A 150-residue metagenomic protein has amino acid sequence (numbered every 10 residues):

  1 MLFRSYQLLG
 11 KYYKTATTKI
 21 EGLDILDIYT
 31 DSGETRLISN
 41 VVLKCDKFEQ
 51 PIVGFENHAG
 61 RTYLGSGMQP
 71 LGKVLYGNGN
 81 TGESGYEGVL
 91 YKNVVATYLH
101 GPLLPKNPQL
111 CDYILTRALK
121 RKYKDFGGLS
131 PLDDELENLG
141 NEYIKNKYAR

Functional and structural regions predicted by a protein language model:
M1-E49: Cysteine-nucleophile active-site neighborhood
G33-R150: Amide-donor transfer/coupling interface in amidating biosynthetic enzymes
